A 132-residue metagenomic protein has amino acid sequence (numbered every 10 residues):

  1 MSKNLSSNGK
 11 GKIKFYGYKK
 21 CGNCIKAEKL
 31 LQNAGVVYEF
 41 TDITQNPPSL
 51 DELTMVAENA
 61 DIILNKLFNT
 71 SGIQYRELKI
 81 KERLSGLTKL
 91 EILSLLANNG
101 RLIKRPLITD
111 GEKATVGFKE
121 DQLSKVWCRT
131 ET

Functional and structural regions predicted by a protein language model:
M1-K3, S94: A generic local structural motif
K3-G9, L123-V126: Replace "small metal-dependent catalytic modules" with "small catalytic or cofactor-binding modules
S6-A34, Y38-I43: Local sequence-structure signature of Cys/Sec-based thiol-disulfide redox active-site neighborhoods
Q45-T132: Thiol/selenol-based redox catalytic cores and closely related redox-interacting motifs
